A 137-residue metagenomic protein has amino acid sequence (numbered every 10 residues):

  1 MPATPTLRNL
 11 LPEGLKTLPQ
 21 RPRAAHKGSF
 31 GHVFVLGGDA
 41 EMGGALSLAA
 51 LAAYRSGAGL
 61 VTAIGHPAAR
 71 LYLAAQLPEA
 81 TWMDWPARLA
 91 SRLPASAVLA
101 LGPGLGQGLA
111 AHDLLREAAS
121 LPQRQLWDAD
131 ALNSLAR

Functional and structural regions predicted by a protein language model:
M1-A129, N133-R137: Small-residue (G/A/S/T)-rich helix-start motifs and N-terminal tracts that mark the onset
